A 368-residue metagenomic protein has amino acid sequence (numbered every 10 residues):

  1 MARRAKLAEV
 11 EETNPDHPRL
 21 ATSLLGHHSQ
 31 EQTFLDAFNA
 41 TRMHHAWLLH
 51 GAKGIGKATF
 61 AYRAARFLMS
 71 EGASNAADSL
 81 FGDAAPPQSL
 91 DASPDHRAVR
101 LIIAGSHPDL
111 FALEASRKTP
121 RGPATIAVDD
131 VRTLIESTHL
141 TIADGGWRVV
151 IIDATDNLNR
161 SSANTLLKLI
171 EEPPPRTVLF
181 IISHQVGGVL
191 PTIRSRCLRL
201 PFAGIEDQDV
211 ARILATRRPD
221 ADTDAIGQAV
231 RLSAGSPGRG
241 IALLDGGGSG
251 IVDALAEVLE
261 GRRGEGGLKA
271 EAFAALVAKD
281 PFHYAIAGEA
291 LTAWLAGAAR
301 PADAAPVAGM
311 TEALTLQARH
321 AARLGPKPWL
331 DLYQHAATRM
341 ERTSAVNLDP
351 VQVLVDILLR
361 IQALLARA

Functional and structural regions predicted by a protein language model:
M1-F67, E71-A76, L90-D91, D95 (+3 more regions): Charged, glycine-rich active-site and insertion segments that engage polyanionic ligands
T33-F38, H96-L101, T125-R148, N157 (+1 more regions): Conserved alpha-helical scaffold flanking the Walker A/P-loop in AAA+ ATPase domains
H50, I152-D153: Residues at the beta-strand->loop junction immediately N-terminal to the Walker
S79-R121, G187: AAA+/P-loop NTPase substrate/partner-engagement loops
K118-V128, T155, R199-L200: Flexible beta-alpha connector loops of hexameric P-loop NTPases
H139, N164-V178: Conserved catalytic/switch belt of AAA+ P-loop NTPases
D144-V149, P174-F180: Loop/turn-to-beta-strand initiation segments
N159-S161, P191: Conserved D-loop-proximal element of ABC-family nucleotide-binding domains
